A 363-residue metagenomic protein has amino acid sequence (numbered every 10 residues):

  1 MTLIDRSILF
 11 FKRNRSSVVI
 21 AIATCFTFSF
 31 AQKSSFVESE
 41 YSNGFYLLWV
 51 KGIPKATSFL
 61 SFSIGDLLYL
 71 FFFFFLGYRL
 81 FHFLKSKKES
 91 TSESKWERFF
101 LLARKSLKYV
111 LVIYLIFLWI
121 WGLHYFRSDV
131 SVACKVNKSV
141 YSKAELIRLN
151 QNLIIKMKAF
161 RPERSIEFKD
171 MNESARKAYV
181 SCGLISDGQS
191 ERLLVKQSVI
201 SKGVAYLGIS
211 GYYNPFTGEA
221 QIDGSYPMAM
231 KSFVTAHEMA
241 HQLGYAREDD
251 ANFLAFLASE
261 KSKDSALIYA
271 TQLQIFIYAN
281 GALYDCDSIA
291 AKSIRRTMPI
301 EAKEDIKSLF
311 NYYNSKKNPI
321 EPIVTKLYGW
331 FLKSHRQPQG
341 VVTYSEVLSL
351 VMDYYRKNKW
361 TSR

Functional and structural regions predicted by a protein language model:
M1-F10, K85-L102: Membrane-interfacial, low-structure loops and terminal tails that flank and connect transmembrane helices in multi-pass
I22-S86: Membrane-embedded alpha-helical segments of integral membrane proteins
E38-G44, G122-L146: Alpha-helical transmembrane signal-anchor/signal-peptide segments
S61, F233-N252, F256-L257: Active-site recognition of the HExxH zinc-binding catalytic motif
L76-F81, W96-S131: Transmembrane alpha-helices and immediately adjacent membrane-cytoplasm interface residues in multi-pass integral
R148-L149, L153, A246-A290: Post-HExxH zinc-binding segment in Zn-dependent metallohydrolases
R161-G224, M228: Auxiliary, metal-adjacent structural segments of Zn-dependent hydrolase domains
E301-R363: Pan-zinc metallopeptidase signature
